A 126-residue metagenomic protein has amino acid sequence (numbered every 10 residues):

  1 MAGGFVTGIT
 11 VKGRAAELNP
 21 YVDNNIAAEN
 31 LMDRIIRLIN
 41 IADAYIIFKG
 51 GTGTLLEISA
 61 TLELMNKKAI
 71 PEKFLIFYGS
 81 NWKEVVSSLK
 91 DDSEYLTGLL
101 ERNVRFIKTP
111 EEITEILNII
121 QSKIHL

Functional and structural regions predicted by a protein language model:
M1, T61-L64, D91-E94, S122: Short, solvent-exposed amphipathic alpha-helical segments in soluble enzyme and RNA/protein-processing domains
M1-K49, G53: Acidic/glycine-enriched connector segments
G8-K12, F48, L64-S88, G98-R102: Short, acidic/small-residue loops that bind anionic groups at enzyme active sites
A15, E84, I113: Flexible, glycine-rich phosphate/dinucleotide-binding loops and adjacent beta-alpha linkers at cofactor/substrate
E17-P20, E94-L99: Short, conserved catalytic or adaptor-binding loops enriched in Gly and charged residues
L18, L56-I58, V86-S88: Short glycine-/acidic-enriched loop or helix-start segments at secondary-structure transitions that form or flank
M32-I70, I76, I124-L126: Active-site/ligand-binding-proximal alpha/beta "capping" segment
A44, T97-L126: A charged, well-structured terminal subsegment
